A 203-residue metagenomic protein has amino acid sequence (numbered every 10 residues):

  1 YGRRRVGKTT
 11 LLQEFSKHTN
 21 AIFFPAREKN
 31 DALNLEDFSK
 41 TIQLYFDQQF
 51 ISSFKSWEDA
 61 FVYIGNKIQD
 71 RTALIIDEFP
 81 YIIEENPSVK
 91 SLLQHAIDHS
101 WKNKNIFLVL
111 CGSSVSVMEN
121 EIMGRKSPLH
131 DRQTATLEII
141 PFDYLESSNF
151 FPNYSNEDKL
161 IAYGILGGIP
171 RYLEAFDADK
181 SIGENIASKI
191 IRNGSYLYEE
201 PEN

Functional and structural regions predicted by a protein language model:
Y1-N203: Phosphate-binding site recognition
